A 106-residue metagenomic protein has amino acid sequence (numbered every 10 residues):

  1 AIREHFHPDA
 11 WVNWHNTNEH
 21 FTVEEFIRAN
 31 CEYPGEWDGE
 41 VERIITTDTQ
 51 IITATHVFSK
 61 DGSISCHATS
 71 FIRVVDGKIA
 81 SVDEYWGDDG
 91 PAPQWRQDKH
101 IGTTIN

Functional and structural regions predicted by a protein language model:
R3-T49: A solvent-exposed, acidic/Ser-Thr-rich amphipathic alpha-helical stretch
F6, T46-Q50, I72-A80: Short, solvent-exposed coil/turn segments at beta-strand boundaries
V12, V57-F58, V74: Hydrophobic beta-strand positions in extracellular immunoglobulin-like domains
W37-E40, S63-S70: Short, surface-exposed coil-to-beta transition loops
I45-T47, D61-C66: A generic structural micro-feature
T53-D61: Short beta-strand segments that buttress and anchor functional surface loops
V57, T69, E84-G87: Residue-level structural signal for beta-strand termini and adjacent loop
E84-N106: Low-complexity, intrinsically disordered terminal/linker segments enriched in charged and Gly/Pro repeats
